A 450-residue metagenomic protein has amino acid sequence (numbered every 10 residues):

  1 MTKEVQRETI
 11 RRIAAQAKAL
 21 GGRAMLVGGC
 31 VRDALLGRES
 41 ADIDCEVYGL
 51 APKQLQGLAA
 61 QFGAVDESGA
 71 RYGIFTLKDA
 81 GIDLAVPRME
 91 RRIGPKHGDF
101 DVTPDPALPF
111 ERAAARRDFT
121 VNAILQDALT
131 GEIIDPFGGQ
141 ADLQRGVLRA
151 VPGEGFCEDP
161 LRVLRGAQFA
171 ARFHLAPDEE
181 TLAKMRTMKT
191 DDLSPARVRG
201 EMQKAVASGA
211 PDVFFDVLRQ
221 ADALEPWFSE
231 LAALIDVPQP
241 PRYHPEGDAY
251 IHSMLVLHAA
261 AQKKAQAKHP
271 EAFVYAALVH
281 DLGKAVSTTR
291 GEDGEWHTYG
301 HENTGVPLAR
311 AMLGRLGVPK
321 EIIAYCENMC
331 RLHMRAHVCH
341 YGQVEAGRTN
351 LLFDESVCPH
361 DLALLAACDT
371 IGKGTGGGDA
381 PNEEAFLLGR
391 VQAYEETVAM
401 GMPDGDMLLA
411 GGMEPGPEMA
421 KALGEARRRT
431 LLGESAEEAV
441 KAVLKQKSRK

Functional and structural regions predicted by a protein language model:
M1-K450: Catalytic cores of the polymerase beta-like nucleotidyltransferase superfamily and closely associated nucleotide
